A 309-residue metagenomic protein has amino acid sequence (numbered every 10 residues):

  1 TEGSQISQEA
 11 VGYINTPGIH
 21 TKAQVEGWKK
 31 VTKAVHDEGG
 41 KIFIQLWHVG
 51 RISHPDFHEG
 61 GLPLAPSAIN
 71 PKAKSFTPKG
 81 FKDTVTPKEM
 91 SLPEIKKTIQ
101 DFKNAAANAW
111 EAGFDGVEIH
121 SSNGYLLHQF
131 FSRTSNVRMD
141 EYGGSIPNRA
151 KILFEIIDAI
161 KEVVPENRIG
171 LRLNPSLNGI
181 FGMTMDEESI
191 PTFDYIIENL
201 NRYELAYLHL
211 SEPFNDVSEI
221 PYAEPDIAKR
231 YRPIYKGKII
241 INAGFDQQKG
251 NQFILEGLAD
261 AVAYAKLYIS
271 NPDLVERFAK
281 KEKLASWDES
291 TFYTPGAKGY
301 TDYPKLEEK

Functional and structural regions predicted by a protein language model:
T1-K309: Flavin-dependent oxidoreductase catalytic cores
